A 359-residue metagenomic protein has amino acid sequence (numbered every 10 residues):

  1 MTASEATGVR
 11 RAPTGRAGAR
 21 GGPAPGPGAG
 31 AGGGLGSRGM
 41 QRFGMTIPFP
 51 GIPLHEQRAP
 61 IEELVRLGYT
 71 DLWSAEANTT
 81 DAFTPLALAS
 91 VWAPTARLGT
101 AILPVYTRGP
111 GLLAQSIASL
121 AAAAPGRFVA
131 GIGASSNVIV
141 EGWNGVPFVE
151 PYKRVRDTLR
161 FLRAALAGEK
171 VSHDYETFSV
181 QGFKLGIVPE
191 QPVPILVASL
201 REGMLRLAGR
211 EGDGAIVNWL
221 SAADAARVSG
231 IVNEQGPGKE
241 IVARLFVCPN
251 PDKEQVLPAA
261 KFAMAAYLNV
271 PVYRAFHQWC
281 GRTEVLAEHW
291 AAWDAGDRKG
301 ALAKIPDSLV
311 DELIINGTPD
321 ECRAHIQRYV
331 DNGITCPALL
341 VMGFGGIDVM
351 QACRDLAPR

Functional and structural regions predicted by a protein language model:
T2-R359: Active-site-adjacent structural elements that line small-molecule/cofactor binding pockets in enzymes
